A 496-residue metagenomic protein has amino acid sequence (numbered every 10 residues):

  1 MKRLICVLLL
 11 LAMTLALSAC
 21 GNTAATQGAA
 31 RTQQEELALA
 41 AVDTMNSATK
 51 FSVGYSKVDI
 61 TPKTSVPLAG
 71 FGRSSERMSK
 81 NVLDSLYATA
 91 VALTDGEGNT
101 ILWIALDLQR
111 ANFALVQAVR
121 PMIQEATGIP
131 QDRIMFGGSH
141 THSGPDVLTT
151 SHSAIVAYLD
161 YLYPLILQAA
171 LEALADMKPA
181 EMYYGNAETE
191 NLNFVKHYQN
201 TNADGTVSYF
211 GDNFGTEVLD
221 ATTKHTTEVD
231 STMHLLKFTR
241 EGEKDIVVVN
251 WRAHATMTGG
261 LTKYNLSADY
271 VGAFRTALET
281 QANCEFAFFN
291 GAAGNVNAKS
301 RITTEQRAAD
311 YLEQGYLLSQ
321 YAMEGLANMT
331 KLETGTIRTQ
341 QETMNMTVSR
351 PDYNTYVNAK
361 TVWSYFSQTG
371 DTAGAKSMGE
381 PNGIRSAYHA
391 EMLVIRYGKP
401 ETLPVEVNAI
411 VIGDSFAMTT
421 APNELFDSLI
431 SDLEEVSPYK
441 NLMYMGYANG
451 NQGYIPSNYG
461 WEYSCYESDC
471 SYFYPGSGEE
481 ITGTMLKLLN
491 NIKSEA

Functional and structural regions predicted by a protein language model:
M1-L4, L8-L9: Positively charged n-region of N-terminal signal peptides that target proteins for export
L11-A12, T149: Repetitive helical segments and hydrophobic/amphipathic motifs
L15-A19: C-terminal motif of bacterial Sec signal peptides marking the signal peptidase cleavage site
G21-T23: Bacterial signal peptide processing site
T26-G28: Eukaryotic intrinsically disordered, low-complexity regulatory linkers and tails enriched in Ser/Thr/Pro
E35-G137, T141, P145-E285, G291-I302 (+3 more regions): Conserved beta-alpha junction segments in alpha/beta enzyme cores
